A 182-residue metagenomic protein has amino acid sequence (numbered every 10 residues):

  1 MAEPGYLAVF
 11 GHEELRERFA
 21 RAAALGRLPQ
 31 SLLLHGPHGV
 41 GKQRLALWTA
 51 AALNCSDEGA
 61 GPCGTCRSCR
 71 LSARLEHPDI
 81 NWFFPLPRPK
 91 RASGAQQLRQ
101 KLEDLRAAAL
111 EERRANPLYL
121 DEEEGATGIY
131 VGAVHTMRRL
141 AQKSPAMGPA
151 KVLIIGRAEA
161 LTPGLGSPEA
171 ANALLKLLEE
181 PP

Functional and structural regions predicted by a protein language model:
A2-E169: Clamp-loader machinery-focused feature within the broader ASCE/P-loop NTPase space
L140, A173-L177: Conserved helical "switch/dimer-interface" subregion of ABC/ABC-like ATPase nucleotide-binding domains
A160-T162, L178-P182: Sensor-1/coupling segment of RecA-like P-loop NTPase cores
